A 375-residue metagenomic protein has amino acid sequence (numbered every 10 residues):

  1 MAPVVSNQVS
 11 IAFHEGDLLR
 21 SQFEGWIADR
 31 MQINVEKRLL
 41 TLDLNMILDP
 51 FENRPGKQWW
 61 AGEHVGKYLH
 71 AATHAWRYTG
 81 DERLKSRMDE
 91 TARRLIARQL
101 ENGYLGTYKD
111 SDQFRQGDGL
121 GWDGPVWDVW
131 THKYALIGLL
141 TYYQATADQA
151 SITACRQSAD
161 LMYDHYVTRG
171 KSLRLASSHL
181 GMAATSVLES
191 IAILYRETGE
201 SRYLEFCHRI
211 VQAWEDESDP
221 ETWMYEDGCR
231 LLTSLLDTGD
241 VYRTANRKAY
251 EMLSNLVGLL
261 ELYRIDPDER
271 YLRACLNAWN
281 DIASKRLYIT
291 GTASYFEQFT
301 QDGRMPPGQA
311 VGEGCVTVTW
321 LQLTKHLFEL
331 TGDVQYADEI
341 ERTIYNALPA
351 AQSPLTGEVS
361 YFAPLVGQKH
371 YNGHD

Functional and structural regions predicted by a protein language model:
M1-D375: Glycan-recognition and catalytic cores of secretory/periplasmic carbohydrate-active enzymes
